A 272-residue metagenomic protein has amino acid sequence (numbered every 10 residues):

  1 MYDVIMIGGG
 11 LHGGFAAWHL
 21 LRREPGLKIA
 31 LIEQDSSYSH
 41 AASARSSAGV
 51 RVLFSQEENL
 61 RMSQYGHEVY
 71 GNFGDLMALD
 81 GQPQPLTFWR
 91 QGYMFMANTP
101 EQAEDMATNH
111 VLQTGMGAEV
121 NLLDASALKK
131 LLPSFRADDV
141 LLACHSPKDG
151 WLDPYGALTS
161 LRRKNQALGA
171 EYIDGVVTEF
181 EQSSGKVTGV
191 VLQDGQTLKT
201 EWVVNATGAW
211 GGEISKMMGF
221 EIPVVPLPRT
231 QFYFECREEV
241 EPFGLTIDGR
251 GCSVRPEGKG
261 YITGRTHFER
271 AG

Functional and structural regions predicted by a protein language model:
Y2-A30: N-terminal Rossmann-like FAD-binding beta1-loop-alpha1 element of flavoenzymes
H12, S37, W210: Conserved Rossmann-like nucleotide-cofactor binding loop
W18-E24, Q34, S43, V50 (+4 more regions): Active-site substrate-recognition segment that forms the wall of the catalytic cavity or substrate channel
Q34, A125, V177: Active-site loop/turn elements of alpha/beta-hydrolase fold enzymes, especially the short glycine-/histidine-rich
A48-L131, G251-S253: Dinucleotide-binding Rossmann-like beta1-alpha1 core, especially the glycine-rich loop that anchors the ADP
E101, L132-V140, E181-T188, E239: A short, glycine/Asx- and small/polar-enriched loop/turn that sits immediately N-terminal to a beta-strand
C144-W202, A206, W210: Helical element adjacent to the flavin cofactor pocket in flavoenzyme catalytic cores
